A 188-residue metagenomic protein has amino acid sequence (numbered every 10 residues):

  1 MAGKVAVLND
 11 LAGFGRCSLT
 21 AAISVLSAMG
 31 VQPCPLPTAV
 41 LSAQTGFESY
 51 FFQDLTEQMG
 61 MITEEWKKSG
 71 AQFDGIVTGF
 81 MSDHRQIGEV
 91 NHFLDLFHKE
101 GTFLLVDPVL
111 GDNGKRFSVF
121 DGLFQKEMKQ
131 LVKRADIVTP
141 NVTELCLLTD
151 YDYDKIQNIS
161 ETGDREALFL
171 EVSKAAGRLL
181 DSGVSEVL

Functional and structural regions predicted by a protein language model:
M1, A6, G70, F97-H98 (+3 more regions): Solvent-exposed alpha-helices and their adjacent loops that cap or buttress functional pockets in soluble metabolic
A2-V106, L110-S118: Conserved N-terminal subdomain of the carbohydrate kinase-like
S118-L188: Conserved phosphate/ATP/ADP-binding segment of small-molecule kinases
